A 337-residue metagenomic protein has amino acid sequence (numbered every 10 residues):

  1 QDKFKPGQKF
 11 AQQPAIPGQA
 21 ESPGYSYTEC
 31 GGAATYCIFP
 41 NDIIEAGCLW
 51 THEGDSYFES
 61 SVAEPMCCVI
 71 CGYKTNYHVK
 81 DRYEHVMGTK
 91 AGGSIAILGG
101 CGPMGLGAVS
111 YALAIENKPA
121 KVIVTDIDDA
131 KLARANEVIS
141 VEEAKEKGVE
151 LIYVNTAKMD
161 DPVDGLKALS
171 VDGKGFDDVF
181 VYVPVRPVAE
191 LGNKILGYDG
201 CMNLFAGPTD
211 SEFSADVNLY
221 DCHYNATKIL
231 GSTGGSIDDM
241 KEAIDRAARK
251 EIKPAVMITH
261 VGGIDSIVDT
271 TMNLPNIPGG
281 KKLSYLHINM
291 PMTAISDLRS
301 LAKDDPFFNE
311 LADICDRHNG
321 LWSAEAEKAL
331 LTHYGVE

Functional and structural regions predicted by a protein language model:
G7-Q8, P14: Structural motif
Q13-G92: NAD(P)H dinucleotide-binding glycine-rich loop of Rossmann-like/cofactor-binding domains, especially the beta1-alpha1
K80, V86, M159-K167, K174 (+3 more regions): C-terminal hydrophobic helical "lid"/dimerization subdomain of Rossmann-like NAD(P)H-dependent oxidoreductases
G92-S94, L98, V109, L113-V188: Adenosine-nucleotide cofactor-binding segment
P103-M104: Hydrophobic/small residue at the entry helix of a nucleotide-binding pocket
A120, G200-C201: Glycine-centered, small-residue-biased loops immediately flanking beta-strands in adenine/cofactor-binding cores
P187-E190, K194, A206-A226, M240: Rossmann-fold NAD(P)-binding glycine/threonine-rich loop
